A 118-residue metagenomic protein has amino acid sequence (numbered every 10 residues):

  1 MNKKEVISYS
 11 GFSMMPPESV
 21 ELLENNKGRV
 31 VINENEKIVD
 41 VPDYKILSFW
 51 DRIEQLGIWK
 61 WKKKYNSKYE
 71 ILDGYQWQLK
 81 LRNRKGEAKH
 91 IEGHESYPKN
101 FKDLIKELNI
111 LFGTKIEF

Functional and structural regions predicted by a protein language model:
M1-F12, K37-S48, R52-I53, W59-F118: Short, well-ordered, aromatic-rich surface patches in folded extracellular/luminal domains
F12-E18: Short, thiol/selenol-centered motifs that function as redox-active sites or metal-ligating centers
S19-I38: Short, flexible N-terminal segments of the mature chain
N26, I53-E54: Short amphipathic alpha-helical segments, especially helix-boundary/capping motifs
